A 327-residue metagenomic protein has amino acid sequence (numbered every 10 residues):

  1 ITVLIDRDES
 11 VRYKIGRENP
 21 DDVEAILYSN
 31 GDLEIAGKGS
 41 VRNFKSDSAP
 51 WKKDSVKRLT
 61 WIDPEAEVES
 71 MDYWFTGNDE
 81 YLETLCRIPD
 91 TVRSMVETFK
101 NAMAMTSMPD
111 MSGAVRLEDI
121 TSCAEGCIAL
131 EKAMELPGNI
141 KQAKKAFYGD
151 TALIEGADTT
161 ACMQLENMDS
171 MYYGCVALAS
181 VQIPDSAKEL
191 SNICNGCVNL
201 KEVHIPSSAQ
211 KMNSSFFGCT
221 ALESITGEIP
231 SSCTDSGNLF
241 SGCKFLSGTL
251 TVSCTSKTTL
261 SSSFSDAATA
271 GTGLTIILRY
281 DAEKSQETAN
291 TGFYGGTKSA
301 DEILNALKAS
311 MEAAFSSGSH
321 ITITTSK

Functional and structural regions predicted by a protein language model:
I1-R7, G31-D32, A36-K38, D54-E69 (+11 more regions): Structural signature of tandem-repeat unit edges
E9-K57: N-terminal segments that cap or nucleate solenoid repeat domains
E24-A25, S317-T325: Generic structural motif
V41-S55, S265-D266, N290-S299: Extended Gly/Ser/Thr-rich low-complexity repeat segments, especially those forming or decorating extracellular
R58, W74-F75: Short secondary-structure subsegments characteristic of cysteine-rich extracellular domains
S70-W74, V96-K100, T121-E125, K144-Y148 (+5 more regions): Consensus positions within tandem repeat domains that build extended binding/scaffold surfaces
N167, S215, D235, L239-G242 (+4 more regions): Polar, enzyme-active/binding microenvironments
S263, I303-A306, S310, A314: Charge-rich, solvent-exposed alpha-helical interaction surfaces
